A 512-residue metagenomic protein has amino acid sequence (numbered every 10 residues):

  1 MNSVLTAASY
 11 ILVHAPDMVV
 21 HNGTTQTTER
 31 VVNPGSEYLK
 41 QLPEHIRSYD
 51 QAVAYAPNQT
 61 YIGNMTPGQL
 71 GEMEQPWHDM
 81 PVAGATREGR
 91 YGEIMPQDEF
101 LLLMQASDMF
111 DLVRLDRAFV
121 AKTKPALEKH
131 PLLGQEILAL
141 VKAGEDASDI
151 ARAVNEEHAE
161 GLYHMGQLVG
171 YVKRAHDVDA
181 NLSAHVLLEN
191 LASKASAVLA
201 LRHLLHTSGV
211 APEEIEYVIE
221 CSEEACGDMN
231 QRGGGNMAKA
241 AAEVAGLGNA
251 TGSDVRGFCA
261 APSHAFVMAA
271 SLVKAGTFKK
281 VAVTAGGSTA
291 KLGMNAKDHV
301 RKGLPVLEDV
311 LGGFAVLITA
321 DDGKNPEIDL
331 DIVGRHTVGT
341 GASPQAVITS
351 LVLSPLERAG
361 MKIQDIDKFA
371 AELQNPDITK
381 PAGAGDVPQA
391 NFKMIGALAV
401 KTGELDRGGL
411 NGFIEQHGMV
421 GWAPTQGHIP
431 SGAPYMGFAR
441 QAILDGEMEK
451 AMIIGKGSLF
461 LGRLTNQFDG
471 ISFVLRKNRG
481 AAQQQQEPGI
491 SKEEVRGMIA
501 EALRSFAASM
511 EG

Functional and structural regions predicted by a protein language model:
M1-L191, D298-I363, Q416, G455 (+1 more regions): Condensing-enzyme catalytic core mediating Claisen C-C bond formation in acyl metabolism
Q167-A180, A184-L188, G227-M268, L272-K279 (+1 more regions): Conserved catalytic cysteine-centered active-site region of acyl-thioester-dependent Claisen-condensing enzymes
S193-G209, A238, P344-G360, I395 (+1 more regions): Short, well-ordered amphipathic alpha-helical segments that serve as non-catalytic structural scaffolds within diverse
S193-G252, R256-G257, K362-K393: Conserved beta-ketoacyl condensing-enzyme motif
T207-E216, G246-T251, A275-A285, R358-Q364 (+2 more regions): Structural signature of cysteine-dependent C-C bond-forming condensing enzymes
C221-C226, G257-P262, A285-K291, G455-F460: Acidic, glycine-rich active-site loops and adjacent beta-strand->loop/helix elements that engage anionic groups
M229-R232, H264-V267, L292-D298, K380-G383 (+1 more regions): Short acidic, glycine/serine/threonine-rich loops at helix termini
A275-V310: Flexible, glycine-rich active-site loops centered on histidine and acidic residues that chelate a metal or position
